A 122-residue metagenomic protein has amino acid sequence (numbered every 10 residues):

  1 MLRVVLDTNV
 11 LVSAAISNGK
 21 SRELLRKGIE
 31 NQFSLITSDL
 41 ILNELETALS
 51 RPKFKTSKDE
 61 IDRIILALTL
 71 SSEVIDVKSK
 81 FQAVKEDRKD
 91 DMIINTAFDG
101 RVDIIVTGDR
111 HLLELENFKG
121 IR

Functional and structural regions predicted by a protein language model:
M1-G19: Metal-dependent nucleic-acid phosphoesterase active-site entry motif
L6, N18, R22-S50: PIN/NYN-family metal-dependent endoribonuclease catalytic core
L6-D7, T37, E86-D91, D109 (+1 more regions): Histidine- and aromatic-rich ligand-binding microenvironments
V10-L11, I41, H111-L112: Alpha-helix capping/helix-boundary segments
R26, I94-N95: Alpha-helical segments flanking ligand/cofactor-binding loops in enzyme cores
L40, D62-V84: Acidic catalytic patch
F54-K55: Membrane interface segments of multi-pass transport proteins and intramembrane proteases
G100, I104, R110-R122: Acidic, PIN/NYN-like endoribonuclease modules and their adjacent C-terminal/linker elements
